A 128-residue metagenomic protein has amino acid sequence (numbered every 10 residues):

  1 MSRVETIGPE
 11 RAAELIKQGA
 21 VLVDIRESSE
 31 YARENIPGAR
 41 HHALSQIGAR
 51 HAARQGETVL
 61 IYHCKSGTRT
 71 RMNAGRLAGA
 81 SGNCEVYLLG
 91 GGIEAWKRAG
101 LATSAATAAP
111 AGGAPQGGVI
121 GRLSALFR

Functional and structural regions predicted by a protein language model:
M1-V21, S28-V59, T70-R128: Rhodanese-like catalytic fold shared by cysteine-dependent sulfurtransferases and DSP/PTP-type phosphatases
H63: Short, surface-exposed ligand- or partner-binding patches at beta-edge/loop junctions that are enriched in aromatics
G67: Active-site glycine-centered loops adjacent to acidic/histidine catalytic or metal-binding residues that shape
